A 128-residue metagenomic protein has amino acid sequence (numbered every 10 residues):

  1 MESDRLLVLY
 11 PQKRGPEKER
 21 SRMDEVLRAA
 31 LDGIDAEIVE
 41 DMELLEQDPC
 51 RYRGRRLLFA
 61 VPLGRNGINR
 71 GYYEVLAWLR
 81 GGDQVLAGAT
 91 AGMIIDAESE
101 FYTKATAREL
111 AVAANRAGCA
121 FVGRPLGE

Functional and structural regions predicted by a protein language model:
M1-E128: FMN-binding flavodoxin-like domain, especially the glycine-rich phosphate-binding loop
